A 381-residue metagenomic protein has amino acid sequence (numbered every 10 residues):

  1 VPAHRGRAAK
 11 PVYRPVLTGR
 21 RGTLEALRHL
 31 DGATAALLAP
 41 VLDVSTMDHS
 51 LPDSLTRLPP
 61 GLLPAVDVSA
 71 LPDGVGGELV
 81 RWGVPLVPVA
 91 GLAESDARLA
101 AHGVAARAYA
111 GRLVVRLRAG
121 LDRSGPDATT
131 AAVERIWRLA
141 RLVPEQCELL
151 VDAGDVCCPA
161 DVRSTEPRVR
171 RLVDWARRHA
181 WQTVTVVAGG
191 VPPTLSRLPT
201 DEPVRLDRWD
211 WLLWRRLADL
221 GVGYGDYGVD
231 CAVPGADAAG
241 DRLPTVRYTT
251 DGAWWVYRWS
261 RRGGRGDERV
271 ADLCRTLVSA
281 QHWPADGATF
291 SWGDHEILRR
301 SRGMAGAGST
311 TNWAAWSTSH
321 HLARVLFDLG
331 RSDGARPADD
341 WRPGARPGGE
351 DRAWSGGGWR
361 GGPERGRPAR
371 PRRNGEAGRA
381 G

Functional and structural regions predicted by a protein language model:
V1-E94, Q182, V186, P193-R373 (+1 more regions): Alpha/beta catalytic barrel-like cores
L71-Q182, V186-G190: Internal, hydrophobic cores of structured domains that mediate oligomerization or house catalytic pockets within large
